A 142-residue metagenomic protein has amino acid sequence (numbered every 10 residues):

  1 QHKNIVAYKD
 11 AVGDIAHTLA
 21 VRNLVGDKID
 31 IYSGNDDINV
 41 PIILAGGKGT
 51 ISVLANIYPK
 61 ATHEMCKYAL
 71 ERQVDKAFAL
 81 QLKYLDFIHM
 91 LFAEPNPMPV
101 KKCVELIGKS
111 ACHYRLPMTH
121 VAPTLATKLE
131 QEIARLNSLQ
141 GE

Functional and structural regions predicted by a protein language model:
Q1-D30: Glycine/proline-rich, positively charged, aromatic-decorated active-site loop/lid region on the catalytic face
D10, D36-D37: Acidic side chains
D37-E142: Structured C-terminal cap/extension of enzyme domains
